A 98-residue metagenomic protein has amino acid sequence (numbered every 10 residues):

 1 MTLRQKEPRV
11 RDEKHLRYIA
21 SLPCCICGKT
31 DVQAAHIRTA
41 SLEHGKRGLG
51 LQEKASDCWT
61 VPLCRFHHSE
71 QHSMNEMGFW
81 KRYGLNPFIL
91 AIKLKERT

Functional and structural regions predicted by a protein language model:
M1-T2, L22: N-terminal organelle transit peptides
L3-K14, E43-G50: Short Cys/His-rich Zn2+-coordinating modules
V10-L42: Short cysteine-rich loop/turn motifs with clustered Cys
A20, R65, K81: Short polybasic/polar patches that bind polyanions
C25-I26, P62-R65: Cys/His/Pro-rich metal-binding microdomains
T30, H67-E70: Cys/His-rich metal-chelating microdomains
K46-V61, S69-T98: Polybasic, low-complexity binding patches
